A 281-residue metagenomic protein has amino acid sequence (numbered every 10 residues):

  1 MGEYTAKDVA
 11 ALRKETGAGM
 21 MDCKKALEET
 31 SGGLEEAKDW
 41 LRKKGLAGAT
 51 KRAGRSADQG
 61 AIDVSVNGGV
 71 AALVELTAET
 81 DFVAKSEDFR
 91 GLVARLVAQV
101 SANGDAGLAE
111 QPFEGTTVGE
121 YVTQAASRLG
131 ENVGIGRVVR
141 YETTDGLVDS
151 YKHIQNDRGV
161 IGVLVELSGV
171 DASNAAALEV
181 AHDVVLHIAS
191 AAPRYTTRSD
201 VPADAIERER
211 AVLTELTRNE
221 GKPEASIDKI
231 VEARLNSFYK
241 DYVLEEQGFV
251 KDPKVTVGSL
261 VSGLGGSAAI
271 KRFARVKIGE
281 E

Functional and structural regions predicted by a protein language model:
G2-E281: N-terminal assembly/interaction segments in proteins that build large macromolecular machines
